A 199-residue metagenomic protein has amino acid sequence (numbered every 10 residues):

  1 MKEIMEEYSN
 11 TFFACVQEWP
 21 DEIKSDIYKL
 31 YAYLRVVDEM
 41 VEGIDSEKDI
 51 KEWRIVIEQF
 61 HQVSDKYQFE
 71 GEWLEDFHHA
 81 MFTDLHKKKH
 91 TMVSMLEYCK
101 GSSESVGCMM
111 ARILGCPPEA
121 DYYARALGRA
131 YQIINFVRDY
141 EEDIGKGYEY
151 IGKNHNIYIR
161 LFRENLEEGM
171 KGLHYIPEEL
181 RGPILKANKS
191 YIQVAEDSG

Functional and structural regions predicted by a protein language model:
M1-Y131, V137-G199: Catalytic cores of Mg2+-dependent Asp-rich isoprenoid enzymes
